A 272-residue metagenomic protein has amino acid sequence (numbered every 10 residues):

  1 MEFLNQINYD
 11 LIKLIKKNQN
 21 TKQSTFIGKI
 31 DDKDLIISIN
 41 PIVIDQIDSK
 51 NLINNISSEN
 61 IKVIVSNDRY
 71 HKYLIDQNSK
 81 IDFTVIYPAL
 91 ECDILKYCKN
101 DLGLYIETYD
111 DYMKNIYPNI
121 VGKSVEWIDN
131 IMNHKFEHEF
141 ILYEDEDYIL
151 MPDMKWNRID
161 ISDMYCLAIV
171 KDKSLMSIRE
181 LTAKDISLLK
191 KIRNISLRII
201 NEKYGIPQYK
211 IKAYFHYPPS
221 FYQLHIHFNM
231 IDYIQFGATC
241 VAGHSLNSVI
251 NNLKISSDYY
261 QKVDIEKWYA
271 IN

Functional and structural regions predicted by a protein language model:
M1-N272: HIT superfamily nucleotide-processing domains
